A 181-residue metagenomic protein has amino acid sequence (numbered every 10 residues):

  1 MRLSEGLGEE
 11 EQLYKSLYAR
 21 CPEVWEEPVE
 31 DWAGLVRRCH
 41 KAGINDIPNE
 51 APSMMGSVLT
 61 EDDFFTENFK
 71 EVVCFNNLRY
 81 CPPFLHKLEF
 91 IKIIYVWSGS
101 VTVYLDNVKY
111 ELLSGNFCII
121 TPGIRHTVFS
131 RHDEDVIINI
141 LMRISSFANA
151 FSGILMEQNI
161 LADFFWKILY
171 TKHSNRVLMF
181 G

Functional and structural regions predicted by a protein language model:
M1-S16, S98-V101, N107, G115: N-terminal start-of-domain structural block
L3-E26, D46-A51, G56-E71, R131-G181: A hydrophobic/aromatic-rich effector-binding and dimerization subdomain of bacterial HTH-type transcriptional regulators
G6-G8, D31-G34, G43, G56 (+5 more regions): Residue-identity detector for glycine
V24, D31, V96-S98, F165: Residues in intrinsically disordered, low-complexity segments of regulatory proteins
V24-H40: Eukaryotic acidic, serine/threonine-rich low-complexity intrinsically disordered regions
V36-A42, F64-E67: C2/C2-like lipid-binding beta-sandwich modules
E67-A162: N-terminal regulatory/effector-sensing and dimerization cores that precede helix-turn-helix DNA-binding domains
